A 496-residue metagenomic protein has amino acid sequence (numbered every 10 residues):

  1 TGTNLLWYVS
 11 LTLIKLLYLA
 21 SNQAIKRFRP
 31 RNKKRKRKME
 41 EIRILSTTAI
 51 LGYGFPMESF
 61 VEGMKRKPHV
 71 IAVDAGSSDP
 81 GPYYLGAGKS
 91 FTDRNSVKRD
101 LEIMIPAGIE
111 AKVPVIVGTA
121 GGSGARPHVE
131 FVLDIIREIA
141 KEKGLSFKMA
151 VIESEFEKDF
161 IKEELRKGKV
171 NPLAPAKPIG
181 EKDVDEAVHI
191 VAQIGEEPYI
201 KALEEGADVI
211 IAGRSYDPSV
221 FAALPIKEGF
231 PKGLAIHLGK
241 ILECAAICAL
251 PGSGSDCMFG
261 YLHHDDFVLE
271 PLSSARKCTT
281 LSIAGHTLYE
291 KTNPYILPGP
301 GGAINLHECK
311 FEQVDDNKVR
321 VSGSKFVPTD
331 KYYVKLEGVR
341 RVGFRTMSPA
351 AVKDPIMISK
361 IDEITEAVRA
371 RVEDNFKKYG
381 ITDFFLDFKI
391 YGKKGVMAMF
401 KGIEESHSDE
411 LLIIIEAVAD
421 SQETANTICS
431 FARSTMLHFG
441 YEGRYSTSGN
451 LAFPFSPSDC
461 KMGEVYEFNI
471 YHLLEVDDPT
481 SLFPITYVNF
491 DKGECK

Functional and structural regions predicted by a protein language model:
Y18-K38: Short, Lys/Arg-enriched N-terminal segments with co-localized hydrophobic residues within the first ~10-30 amino acids
M39-V61: N-terminal amphipathic/basic leader segments beginning at the initiator methionine
E40-T47, A72, P114, V220-K393: Small-residue-enriched flexible segments
R66-Y83: N-terminal glycine-rich anion-binding loops that anchor highly charged ligand groups
P68-V73, D93-A111, Y199, V334-G338: Structured alpha-helical segments in the cores of large, soluble enzyme domains
F156-A212: An acidic, phosphate/nucleotide-engaging active-site surface
Y332-K496: C-terminal non-catalytic interaction/assembly regions of soluble proteins
